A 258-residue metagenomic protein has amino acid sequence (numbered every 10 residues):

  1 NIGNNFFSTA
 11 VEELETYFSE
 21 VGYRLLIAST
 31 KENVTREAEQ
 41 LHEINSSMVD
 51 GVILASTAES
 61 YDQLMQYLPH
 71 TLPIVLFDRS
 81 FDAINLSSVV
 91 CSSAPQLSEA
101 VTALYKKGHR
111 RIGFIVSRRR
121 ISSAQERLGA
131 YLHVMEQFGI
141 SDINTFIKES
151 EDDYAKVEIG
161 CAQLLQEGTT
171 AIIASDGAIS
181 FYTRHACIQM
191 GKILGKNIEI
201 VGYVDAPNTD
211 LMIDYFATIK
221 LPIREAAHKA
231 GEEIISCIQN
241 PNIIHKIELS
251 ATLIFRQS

Functional and structural regions predicted by a protein language model:
N1-E43, S47-G51, G129-L132: Amphipathic helical "hinge" segments at domain boundaries
F6-E20, Q96-A103, S122-S141, Y182 (+2 more regions): Short, solvent-exposed amphipathic alpha-helices that sit in or adjacent to ligand/effector-binding or catalytic
F18-S29, F114, L132-Y154: Short beta-strand elements in bilobed, periplasmic/extracellular small-molecule ligand-binding domains
L26-S46, L97-S98, F146-Q166: Structural motif
E32, L54-Q96, A178, V204-F216: Flexible loop/hinge segments that line or gate small-molecule binding clefts
S87-F114, G129-H133, D153-A162, S180 (+1 more regions): Hydrophobic alpha-helical segments within soluble ligand-binding/sensing domains
A100-F138, H245-S258: An alpha-beta-alpha
G160-S258: Flexible loop/turn connectors
